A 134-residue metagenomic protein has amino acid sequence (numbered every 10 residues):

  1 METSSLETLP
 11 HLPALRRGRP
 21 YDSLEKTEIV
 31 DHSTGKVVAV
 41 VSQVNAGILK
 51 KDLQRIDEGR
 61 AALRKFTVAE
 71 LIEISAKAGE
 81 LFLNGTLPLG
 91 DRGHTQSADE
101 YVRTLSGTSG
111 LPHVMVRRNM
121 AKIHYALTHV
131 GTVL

Functional and structural regions predicted by a protein language model:
M1-L134: N-terminal Rossmann-like NAD(P)+-binding subdomain of aldehyde/semialdehyde dehydrogenases
